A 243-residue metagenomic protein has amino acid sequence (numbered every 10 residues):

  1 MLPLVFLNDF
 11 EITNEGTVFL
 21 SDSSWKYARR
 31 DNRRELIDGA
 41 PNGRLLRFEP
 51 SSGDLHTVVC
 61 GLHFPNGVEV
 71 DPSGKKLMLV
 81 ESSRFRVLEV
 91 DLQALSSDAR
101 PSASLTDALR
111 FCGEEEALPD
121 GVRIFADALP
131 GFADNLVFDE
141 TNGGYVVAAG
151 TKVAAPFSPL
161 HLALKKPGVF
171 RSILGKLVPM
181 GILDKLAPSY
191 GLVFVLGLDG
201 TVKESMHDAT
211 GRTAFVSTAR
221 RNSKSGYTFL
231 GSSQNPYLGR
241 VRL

Functional and structural regions predicted by a protein language model:
M1-P3, R47-G67, E89-L129, L198-T210: Blade-edge beta-strand/turn elements of extracellular beta-propeller and related beta-sheet repeat scaffolds
M1-V18, S24-K26, G39-R44, L55-K76 (+4 more regions): Beta-rich, blade/repeat-based domains predominating in secreted/periplasmic proteins but also intracellular
L20-A40, G150-A187: Short, conserved, GDST-rich strand-edge loop motifs in beta-rich repeat architectures
L20-D22, L79-V80, V146-A148, L230-G231: Residue position within the beta-strands of beta-propeller blades
Y27-A28, G43-L45, F85-V87, V153-A155 (+2 more regions): Structural signal for beta-propeller blades
L36-P50, P188-D199: Beta-propeller blade signature
V153, V216-L243: Blade-level signature of beta-propeller repeat domains, shared across WD40, Kelch, NHL, RCC1 and BNR/Asp-box propellers
